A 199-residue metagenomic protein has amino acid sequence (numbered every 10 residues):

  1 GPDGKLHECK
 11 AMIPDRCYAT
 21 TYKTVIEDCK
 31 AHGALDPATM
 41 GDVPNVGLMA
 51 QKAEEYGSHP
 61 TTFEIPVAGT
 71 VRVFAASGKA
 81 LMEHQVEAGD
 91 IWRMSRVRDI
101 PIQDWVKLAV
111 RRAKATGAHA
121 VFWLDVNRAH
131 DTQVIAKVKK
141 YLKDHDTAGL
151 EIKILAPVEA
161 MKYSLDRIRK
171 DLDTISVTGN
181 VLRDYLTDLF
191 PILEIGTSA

Functional and structural regions predicted by a protein language model:
G1-K137, Y141-A199: Extended, well-ordered protein cores
